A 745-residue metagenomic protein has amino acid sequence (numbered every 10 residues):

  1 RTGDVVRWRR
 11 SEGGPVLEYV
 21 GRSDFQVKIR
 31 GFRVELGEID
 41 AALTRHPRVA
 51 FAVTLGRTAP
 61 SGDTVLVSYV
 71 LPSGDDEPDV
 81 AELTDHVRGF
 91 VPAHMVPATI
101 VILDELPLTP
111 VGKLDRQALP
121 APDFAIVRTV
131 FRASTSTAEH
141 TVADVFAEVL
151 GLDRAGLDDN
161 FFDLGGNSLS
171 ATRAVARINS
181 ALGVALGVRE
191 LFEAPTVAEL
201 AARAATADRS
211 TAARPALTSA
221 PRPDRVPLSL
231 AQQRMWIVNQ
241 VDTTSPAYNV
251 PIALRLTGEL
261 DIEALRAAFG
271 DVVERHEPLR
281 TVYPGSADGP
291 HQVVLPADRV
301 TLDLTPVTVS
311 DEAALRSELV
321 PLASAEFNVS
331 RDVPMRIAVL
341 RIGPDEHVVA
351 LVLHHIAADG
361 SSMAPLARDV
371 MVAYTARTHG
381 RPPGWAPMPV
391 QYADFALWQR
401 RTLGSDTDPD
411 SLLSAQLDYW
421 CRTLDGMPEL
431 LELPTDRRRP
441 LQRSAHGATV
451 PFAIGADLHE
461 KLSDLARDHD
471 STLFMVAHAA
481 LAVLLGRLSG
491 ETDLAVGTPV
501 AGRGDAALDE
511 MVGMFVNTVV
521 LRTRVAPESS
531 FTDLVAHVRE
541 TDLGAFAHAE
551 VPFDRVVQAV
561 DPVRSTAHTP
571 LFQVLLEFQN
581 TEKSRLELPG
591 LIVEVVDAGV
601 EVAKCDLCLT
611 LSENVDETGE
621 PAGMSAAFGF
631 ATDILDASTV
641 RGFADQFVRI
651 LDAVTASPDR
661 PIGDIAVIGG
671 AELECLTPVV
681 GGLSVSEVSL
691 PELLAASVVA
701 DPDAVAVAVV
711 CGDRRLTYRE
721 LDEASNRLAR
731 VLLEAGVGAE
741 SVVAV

Functional and structural regions predicted by a protein language model:
R1-T135, E139, A143, F162 (+2 more regions): AMP-dependent adenylate-forming
T2, L108-Q117, A121-P122, T129 (+14 more regions): AMP-binding/adenylate-forming domain of the ANL superfamily
G3-R7, F25, A41, F51-A59 (+19 more regions): Adenylate-forming
V20-F25, R48-T54, A98, A143-G166 (+8 more regions): Phosphopantetheine carrier-protein modules
A50-V53, R57-L66, P78, V91-L114 (+4 more regions): AMP-binding/adenylate-forming catalytic domain of the ANL superfamily
R88-M95, S136, L150, A185 (+12 more regions): A short N-terminal helical cap/helix-turn-helix that marks the beginning of AMP-binding/adenylate-forming
A93, A118, A125-D242, E263 (+8 more regions): Regions immediately C-terminal to embedded phosphopantetheine-bearing carrier domains
